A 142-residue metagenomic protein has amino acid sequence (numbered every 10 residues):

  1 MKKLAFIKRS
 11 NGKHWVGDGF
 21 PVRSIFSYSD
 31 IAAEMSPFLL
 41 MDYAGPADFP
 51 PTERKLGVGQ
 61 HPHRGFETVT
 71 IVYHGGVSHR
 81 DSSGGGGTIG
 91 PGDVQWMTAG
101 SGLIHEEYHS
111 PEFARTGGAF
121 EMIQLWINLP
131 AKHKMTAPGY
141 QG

Functional and structural regions predicted by a protein language model:
M1-G12: Short, Gly/Pro- and small/polar-rich lid/capping loops
H14-Y73, M122: A short glycine-rich, His/Asp/Glu-containing loop-to-beta-strand
K55, V69-P91, I104-E107: A short beta-strand-loop-beta hairpin characteristic of the jelly-roll/cupin
Y108-F120: Short, compositionally biased
E121, I127-G142: Conserved, well-structured core segments that form or line functional sites
